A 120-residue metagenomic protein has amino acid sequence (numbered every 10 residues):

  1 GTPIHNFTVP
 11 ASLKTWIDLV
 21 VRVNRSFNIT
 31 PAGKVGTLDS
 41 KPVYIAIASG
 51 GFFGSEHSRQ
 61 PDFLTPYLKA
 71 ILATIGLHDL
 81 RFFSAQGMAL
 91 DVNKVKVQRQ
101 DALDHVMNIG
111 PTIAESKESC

Functional and structural regions predicted by a protein language model:
G1-D62: Helix-loop-strand module that forms the ligand-binding subsite of alpha/beta enzymes
R59-C120: Glycine-rich phosphate/pyrophosphate-binding loop and the adjoining helix
